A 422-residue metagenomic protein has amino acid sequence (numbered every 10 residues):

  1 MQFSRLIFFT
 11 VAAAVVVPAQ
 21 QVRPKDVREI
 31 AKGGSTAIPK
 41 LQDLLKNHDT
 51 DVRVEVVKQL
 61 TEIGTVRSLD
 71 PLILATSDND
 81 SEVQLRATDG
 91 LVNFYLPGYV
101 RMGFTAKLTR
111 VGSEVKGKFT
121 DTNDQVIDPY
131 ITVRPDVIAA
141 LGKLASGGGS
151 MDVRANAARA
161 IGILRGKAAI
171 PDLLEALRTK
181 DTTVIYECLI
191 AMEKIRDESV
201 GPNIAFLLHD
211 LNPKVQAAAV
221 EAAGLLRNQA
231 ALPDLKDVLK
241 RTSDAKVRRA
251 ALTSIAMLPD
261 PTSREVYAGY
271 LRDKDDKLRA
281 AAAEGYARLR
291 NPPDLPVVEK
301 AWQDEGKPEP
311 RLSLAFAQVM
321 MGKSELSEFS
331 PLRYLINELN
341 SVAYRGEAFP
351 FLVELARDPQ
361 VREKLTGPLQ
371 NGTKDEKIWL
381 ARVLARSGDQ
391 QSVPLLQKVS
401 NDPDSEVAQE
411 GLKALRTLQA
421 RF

Functional and structural regions predicted by a protein language model:
M1-F8: Bacterial N-terminal signal peptides that target proteins for export
T10-A19: Hydrophobic h-region of N-terminal signal peptides that target proteins for export in Gram-negative bacteria
A19-K58, E62, S81-E82, T88 (+1 more regions): N-terminal leader/linker segments that initiate helical-solenoid repeat arrays
G34-K46, T65-S77, P97-V115, I131-S146 (+9 more regions): Amphipathic alpha-helical scaffolding segments comprising HEAT/armadillo-like alpha-solenoid repeats
H48-D49, N79-D80, G149-S150, K180-D181 (+7 more regions): Short inter-helical turns and helix N-cap capping residues of alpha-solenoid HEAT/ARM repeat scaffolds
T61, V92, G162, E193 (+7 more regions): Structural signature of alpha-helical solenoid repeat scaffolds
